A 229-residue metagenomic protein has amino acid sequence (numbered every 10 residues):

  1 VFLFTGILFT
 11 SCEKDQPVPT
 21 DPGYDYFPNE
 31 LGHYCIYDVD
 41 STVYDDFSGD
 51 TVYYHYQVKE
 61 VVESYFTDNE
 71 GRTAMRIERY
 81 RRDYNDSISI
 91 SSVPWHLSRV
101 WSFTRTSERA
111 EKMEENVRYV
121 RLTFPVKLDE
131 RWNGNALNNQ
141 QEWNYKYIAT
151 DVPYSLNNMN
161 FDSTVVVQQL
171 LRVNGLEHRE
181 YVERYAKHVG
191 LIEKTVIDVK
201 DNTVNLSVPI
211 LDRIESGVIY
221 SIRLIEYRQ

Functional and structural regions predicted by a protein language model:
V1-L3: Sec-dependent signal peptide recognition, specifically the positively charged N-region followed immediately by
L8-S11: C-terminal motif of bacterial Sec signal peptides marking the signal peptidase cleavage site
E13-Q229: Conserved functional acidic sites
